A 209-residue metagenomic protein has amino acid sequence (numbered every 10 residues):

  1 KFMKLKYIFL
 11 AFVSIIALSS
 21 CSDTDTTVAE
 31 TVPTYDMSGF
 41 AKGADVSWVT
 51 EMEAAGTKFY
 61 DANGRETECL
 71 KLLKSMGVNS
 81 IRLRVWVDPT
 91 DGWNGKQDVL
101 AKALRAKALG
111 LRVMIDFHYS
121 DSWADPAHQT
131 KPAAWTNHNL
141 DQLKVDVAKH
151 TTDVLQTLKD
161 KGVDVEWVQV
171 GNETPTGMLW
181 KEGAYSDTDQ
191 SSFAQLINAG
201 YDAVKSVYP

Functional and structural regions predicted by a protein language model:
K1-Y7, S22-D23: Positively charged n-region of N-terminal signal peptides that target proteins for export
F9-A17: Bacterial N-terminal signal peptides
I15, C69-L70, D153-T157: Short, charged beta->alpha transition segments
I15, S38, S75, D160-G162: Alpha-helix termination/capping residues and helix-transition junctions
A17-T34: Bacterial Sec-dependent N-terminal signal peptides
T24, V46, F117, E173-T174: Generic detector of well-ordered alpha-helical packing
V32-R112, H118-V147, Q169: N-terminal substrate-binding region of glycoside hydrolase catalytic domains
G95-D98, L104, D125-P209: Active-site cleft segment of glycoside hydrolase catalytic domains centered on the general acid/base Glu
